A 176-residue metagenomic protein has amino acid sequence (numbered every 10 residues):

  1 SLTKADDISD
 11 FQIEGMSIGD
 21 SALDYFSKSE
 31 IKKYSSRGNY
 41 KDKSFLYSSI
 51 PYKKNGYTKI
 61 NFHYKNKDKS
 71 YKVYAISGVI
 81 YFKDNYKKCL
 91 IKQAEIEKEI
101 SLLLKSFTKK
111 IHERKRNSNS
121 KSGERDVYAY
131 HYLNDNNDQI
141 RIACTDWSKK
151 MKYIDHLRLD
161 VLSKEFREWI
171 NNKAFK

Functional and structural regions predicted by a protein language model:
A5-Y47, A75-K176: Non-cytosolic coordination micro-motifs
S48-K72: Compositionally biased P/S/T/G-rich terminal and signal peptide-adjacent segments that lie outside catalytic cores
